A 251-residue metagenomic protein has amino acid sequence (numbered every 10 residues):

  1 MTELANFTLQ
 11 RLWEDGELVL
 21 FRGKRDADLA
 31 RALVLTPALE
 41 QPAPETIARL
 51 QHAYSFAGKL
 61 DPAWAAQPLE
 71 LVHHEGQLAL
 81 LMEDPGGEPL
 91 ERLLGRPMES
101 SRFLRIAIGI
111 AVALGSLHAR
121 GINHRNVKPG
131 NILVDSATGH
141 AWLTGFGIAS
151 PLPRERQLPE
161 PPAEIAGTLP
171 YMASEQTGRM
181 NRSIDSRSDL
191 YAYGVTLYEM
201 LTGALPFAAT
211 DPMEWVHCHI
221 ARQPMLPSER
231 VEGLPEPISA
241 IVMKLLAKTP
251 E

Functional and structural regions predicted by a protein language model:
Q41-K59: AlphaC helix of the eukaryotic protein kinase fold
D61-E70: Conserved HxN/HPN-centered segment at the entrance to the catalytic loop of eukaryotic protein kinase-like domains
E75-P89: Conserved short submotifs of the Hanks-type protein kinase catalytic core that shape the nucleotide-binding pocket
P89-E99: AlphaC helix of the protein kinase catalytic domain
I106-A107: Activation segment signature within eukaryotic-like protein kinase domains
V112-I122: Protein kinase catalytic-loop region centered on the HRD/HxD motif
T168-E251: C-terminal lobe helix-coil module of Hanks-type protein kinase domains
